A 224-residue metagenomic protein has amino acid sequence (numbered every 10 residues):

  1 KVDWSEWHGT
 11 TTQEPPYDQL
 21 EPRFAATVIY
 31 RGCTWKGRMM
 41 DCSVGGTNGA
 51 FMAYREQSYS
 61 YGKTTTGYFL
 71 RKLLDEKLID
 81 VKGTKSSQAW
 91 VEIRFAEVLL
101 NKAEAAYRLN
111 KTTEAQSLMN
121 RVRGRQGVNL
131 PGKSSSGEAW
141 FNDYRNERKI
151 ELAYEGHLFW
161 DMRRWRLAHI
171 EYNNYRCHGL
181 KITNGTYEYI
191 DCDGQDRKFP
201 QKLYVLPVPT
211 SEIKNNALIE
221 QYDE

Functional and structural regions predicted by a protein language model:
V2-S5: Surface-exposed intrinsically disordered loops and tails
W7, T11-F95: Flexible, polar/acidic helix-loop-strand segments at domain edges
P16, L20, T66, L118 (+2 more regions): Alpha-helical structural motif
L20, F24-I29, W90-V122, F141-E151: Extended, hydrophobic/aromatic-rich amphipathic alpha-helical segments that build helical scaffolds
Y30-K36, V128, I150, A168: Short loop/turn segments at secondary-structure transitions that flank enzyme active sites
Y68-L74, S117, G124-G127, K149: Charged alpha-helical initiation segments
K85, W90, R123, P131-E224: Long, intrinsically disordered, low-complexity segments
